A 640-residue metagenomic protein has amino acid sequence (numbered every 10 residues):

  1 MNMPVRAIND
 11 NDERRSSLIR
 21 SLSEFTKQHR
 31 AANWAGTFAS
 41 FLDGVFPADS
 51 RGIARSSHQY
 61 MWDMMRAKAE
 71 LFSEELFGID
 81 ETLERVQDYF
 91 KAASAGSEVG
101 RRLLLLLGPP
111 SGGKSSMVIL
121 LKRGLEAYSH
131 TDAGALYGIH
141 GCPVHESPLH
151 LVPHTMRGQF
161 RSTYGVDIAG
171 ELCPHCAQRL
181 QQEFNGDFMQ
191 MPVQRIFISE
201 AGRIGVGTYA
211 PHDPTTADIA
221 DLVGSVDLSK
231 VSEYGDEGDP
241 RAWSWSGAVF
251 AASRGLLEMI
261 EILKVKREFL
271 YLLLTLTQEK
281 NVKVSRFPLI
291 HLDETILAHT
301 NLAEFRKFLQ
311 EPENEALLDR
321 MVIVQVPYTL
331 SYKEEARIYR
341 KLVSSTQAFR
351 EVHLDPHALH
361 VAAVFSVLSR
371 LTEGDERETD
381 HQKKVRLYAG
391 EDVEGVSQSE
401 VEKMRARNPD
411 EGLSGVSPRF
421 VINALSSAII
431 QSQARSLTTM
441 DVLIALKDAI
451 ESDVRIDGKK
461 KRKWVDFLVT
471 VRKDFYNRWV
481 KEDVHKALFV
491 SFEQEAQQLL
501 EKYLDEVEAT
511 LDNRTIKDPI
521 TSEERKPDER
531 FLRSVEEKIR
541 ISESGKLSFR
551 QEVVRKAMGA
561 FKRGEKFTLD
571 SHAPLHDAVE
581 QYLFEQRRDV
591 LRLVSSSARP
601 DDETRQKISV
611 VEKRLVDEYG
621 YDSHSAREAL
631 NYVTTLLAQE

Functional and structural regions predicted by a protein language model:
N2-R6, D10-E13, S17, T26-E640: Conserved ASCE/P-loop NTPase catalytic core
L22: Short linear clamp-binding motif
